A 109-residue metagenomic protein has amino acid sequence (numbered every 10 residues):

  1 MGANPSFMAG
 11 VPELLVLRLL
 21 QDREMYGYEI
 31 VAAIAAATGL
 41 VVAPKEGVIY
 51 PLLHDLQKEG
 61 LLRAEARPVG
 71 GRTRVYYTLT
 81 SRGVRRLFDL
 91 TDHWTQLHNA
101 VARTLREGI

Functional and structural regions predicted by a protein language model:
M1-G2, Y77: A positively charged, amphipathic N-terminal helix/segment that binds anionic biomolecules
N4-V48: N-terminal helix-turn-helix DNA-binding core of bacterial DNA-binding proteins
D22, R67-V69: Short polar/acidic secondary-structure junctions
I49-L56: Basic amphipathic alpha-helical segments that dock to polyanions
G60: Glycine-centered, phosphate/nucleic-acid-interacting loop/turn motifs that mediate DNA/RNA or nucleotide
A64: Short beta-strand "wing" residues that participate in macromolecule-binding interfaces
V69-T91: Basic, amphipathic "hinge/linker" alpha-helix immediately C-terminal to the N-terminal HTH DNA-binding motif
L87-I109: Amphipathic alpha-helical dimerization/coiled-coil segments that flank or bridge DNA-binding/regulatory modules
